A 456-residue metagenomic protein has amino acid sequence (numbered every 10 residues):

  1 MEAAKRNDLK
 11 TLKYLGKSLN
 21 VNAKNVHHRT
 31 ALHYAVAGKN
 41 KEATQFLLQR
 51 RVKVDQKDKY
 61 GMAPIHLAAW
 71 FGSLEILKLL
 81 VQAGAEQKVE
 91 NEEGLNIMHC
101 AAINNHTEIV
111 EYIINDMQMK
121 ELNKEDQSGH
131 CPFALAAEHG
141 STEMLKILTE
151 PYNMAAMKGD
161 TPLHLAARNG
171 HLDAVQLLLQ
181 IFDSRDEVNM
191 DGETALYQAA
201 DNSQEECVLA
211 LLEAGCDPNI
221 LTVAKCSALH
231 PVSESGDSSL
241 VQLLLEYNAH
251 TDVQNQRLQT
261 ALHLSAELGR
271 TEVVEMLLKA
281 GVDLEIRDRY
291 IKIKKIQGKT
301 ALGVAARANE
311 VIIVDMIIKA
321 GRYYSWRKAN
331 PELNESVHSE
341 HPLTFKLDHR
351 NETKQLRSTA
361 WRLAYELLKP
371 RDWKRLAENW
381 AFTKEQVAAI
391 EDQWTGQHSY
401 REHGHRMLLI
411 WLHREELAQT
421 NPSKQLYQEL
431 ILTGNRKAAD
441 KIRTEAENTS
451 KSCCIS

Functional and structural regions predicted by a protein language model:
T11, E42-A43, E75-I76, E108-I109 (+7 more regions): Conserved ankyrin/ankyrin-like repeat signature
K13-N20, Q45-K53, L79-A85, Y112-K120 (+6 more regions): Ankyrin repeat domain, specifically the short helix-to-loop turn at the C-terminus of the second helix of each repeat
N25, D58, N91, E125-D126 (+6 more regions): Ankyrin repeat boundary/linker residues
A83, Q87-A174, I181-R185: Solenoidal tandem-repeat scaffolds enriched in leucines and small polar residues
P151, I181, A214, Y247 (+2 more regions): Ankyrin-repeat-protein effector appendages
